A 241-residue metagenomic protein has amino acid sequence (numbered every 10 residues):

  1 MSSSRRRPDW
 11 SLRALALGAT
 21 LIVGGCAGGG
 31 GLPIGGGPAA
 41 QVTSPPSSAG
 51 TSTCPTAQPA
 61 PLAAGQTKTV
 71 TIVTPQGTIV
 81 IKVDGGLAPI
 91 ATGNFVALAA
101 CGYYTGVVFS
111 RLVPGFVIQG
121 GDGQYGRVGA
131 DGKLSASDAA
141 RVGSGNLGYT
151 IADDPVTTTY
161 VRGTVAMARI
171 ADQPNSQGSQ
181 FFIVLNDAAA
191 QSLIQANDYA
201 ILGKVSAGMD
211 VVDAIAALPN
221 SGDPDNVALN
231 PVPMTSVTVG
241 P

Functional and structural regions predicted by a protein language model:
S2-R13, G18-P241: Cyclophilin-like peptidyl-prolyl cis-trans isomerases
